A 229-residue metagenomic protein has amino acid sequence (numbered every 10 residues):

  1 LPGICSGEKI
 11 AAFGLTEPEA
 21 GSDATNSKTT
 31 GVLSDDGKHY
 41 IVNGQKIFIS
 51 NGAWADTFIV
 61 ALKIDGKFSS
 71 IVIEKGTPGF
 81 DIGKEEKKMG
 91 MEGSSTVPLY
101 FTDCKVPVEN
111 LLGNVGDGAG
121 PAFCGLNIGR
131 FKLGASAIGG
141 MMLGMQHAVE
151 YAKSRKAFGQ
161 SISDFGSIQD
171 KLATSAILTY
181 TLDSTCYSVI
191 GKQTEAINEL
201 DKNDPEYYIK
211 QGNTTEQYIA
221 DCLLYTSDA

Functional and structural regions predicted by a protein language model:
L1-E17, D35-Y40: FAD-binding glycine-rich core of flavoenzymes that anchor FAD
L1-P2, S6-G7, S50-W54, T179 (+1 more regions): Internal helix-loop-helix
E19-S22, F48-N51, K63, K88-S95: Short Gly/Pro-enriched turn/cap motifs at secondary-structure boundaries
T29-V32: A structural signal for short hydrophobic beta-strand segments in well-ordered beta-sheet cores
K38-I82: A short core secondary-structure module
I82-D183: Glycine-rich beta->alpha junctions and the first turn(s) of the following alpha-helix
Y180-L224: C-terminal helix-coil-helix/basic helical segment that borders enzyme active sites and/or dimer interfaces and provides
Y225-A229: Conserved small/polar residues in nucleotide/adenosyl-binding loops
